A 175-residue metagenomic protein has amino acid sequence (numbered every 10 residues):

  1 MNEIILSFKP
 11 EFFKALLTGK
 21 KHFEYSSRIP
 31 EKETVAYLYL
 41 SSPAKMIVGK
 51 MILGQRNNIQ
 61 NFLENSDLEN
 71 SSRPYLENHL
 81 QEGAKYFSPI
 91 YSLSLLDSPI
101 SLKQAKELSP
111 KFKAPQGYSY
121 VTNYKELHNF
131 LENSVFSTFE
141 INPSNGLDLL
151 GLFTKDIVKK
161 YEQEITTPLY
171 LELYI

Functional and structural regions predicted by a protein language model:
M1-E3, F8-S27, K45-V48, N58-I175: Contiguous surface segments at macromolecular interaction interfaces
R28-Y39: Short coil-to-beta transition motif at edge beta-strands of beta-rich domains
S41-P43: Short polar/acidic secondary-structure junctions
